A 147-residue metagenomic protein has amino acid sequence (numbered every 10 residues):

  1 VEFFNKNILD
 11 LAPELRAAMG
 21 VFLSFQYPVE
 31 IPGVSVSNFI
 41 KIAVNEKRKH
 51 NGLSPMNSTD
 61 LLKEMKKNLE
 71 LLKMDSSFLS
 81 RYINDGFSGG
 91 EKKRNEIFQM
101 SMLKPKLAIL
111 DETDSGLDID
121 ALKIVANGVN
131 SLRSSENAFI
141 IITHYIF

Functional and structural regions predicted by a protein language model:
E2-R16, N84: ABC ATPase NBD Q-loop/coupling interface
Y27, G33-K49, E64: Q-loop/switch helix immediately C-terminal to the Walker
M100-S101: ABC ATPase C-loop
K104: Conserved catalytic motifs of ABC-family nucleotide-binding domains
L107-I109: Walker B motif beta-strand of ABC-family P-loop ATPases
E112-T113: Walker B catalytic motif
L122-S135: Helical segment within the ABC ATPase nucleotide-binding domain
T143-H144: H-loop/switch region of ABC-family ATPase nucleotide-binding domains
